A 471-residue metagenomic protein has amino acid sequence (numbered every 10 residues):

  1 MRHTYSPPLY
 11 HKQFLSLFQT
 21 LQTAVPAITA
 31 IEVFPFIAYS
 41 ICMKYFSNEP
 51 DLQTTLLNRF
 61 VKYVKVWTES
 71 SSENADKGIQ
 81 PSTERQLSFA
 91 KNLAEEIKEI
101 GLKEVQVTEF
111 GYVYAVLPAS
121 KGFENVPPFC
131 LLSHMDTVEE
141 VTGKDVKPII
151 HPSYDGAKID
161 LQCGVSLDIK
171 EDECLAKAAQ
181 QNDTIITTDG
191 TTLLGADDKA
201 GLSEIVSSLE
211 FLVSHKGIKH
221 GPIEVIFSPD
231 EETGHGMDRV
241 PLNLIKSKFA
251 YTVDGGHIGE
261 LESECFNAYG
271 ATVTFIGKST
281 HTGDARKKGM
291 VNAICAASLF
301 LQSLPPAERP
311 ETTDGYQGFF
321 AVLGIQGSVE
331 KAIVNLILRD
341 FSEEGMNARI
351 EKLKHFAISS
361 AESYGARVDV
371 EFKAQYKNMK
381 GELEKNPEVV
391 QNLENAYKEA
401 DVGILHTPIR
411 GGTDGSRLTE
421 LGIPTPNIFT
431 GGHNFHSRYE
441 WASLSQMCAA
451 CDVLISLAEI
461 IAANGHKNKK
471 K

Functional and structural regions predicted by a protein language model:
Y5-F14, S40-I41: Short terminal hydrophobic/aromatic SLiMs and anchors at protein ends
Y45-F46, L52, V291-P310, E344-F356 (+2 more regions): His/Asp/Glu-rich mid-to-C-terminal helical/loop segments that flank catalytic regions of hydrolases
F46-I185: Acidic/His- and Gly-rich active-site-bordering loop/insert found across diverse amide/peptide-bond hydrolases
K77-P81, G318-Q326, I337-S342, R367-P387 (+2 more regions): A short beta-alpha structural unit
K177-E264, R309-L323, G327, V334-F341 (+3 more regions): Acidic/histidine-rich catalytic neighborhood of metal-dependent amide-processing enzymes
A179-T192, I276-T280, A400, G432-H436: Glycine/charged-rich beta-loop-alpha catalytic/anionic-binding loops adjacent to active sites
D238, L242-C295, E343-K398: Metal-dependent peptidase/peptidase-like ectodomains
E371-K471: An extended, acidic, His-containing surface patch that forms the Zn2+-binding/catalytic region of metallohydrolases
